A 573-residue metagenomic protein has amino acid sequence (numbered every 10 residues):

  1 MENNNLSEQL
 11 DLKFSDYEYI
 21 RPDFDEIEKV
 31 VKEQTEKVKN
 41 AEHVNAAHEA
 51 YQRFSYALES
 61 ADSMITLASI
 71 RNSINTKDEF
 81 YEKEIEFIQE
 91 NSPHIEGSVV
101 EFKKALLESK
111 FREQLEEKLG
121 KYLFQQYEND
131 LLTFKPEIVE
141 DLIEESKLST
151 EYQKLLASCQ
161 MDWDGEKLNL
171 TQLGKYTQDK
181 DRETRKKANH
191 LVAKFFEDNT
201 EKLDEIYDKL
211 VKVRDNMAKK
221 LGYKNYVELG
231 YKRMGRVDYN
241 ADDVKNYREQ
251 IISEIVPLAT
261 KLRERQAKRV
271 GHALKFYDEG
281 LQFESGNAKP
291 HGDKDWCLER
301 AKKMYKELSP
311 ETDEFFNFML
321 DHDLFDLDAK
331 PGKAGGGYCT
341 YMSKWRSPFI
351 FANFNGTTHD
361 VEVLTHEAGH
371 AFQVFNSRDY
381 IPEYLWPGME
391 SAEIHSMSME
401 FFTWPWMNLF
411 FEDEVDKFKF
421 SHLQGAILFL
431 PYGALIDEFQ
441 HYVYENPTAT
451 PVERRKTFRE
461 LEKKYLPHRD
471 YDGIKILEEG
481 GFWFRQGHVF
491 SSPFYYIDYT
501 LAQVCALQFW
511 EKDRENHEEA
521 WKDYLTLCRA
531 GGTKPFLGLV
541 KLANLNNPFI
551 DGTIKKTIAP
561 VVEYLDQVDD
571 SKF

Functional and structural regions predicted by a protein language model:
M1-N287: A well-structured
T133-F134, L191-N199, Y239-K245, G280-K289 (+6 more regions): Glycine- and acidic
Y207-A218, Y223-K224, L262-Q266, G369-D379 (+1 more regions): Long, well-ordered alpha-helical segments
A241-D242, R265, R269, L308-E311 (+4 more regions): Inter-helical turn/loop segments and adjacent helix faces that build the functional surface of alpha-helical bundle
S253-E254, P387-K417, H422-Q424, L428 (+1 more regions): Post-HExxH zinc-binding segment in Zn-dependent metallohydrolases
S285-W345, T357-T358: Auxiliary, metal-adjacent structural segments of Zn-dependent hydrolase domains
A352-R378, S396-M397, F401, F439 (+1 more regions): Active-site recognition of the HExxH zinc-binding catalytic motif
L364, F372, L409, F429 (+3 more regions): C-terminal, non-catalytic "cap/extension" segments appended to globular domains
